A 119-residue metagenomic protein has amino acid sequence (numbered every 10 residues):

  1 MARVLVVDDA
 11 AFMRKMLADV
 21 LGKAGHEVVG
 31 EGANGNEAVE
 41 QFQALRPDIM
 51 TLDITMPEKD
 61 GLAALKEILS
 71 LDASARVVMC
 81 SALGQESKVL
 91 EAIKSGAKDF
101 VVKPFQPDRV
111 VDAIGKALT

Functional and structural regions predicted by a protein language model:
A11-G30: Two-component/phosphorelay signaling modules centered on CheY-like receiver
N34-E37, D60-A63: Acidic catalytic/metal-coordinating carboxylates
L45-T51: Active-site beta3 strand of CheY-like receiver
M56: Receiver (REC) domain active-site loop signature in two-component systems and cognate sites in sensor histidine kinases
L83-G84: Short, conserved "switch-loop" micro-motifs in signal-transduction and mechanochemical regulators
S87, F105-I114: C-terminal output helix
